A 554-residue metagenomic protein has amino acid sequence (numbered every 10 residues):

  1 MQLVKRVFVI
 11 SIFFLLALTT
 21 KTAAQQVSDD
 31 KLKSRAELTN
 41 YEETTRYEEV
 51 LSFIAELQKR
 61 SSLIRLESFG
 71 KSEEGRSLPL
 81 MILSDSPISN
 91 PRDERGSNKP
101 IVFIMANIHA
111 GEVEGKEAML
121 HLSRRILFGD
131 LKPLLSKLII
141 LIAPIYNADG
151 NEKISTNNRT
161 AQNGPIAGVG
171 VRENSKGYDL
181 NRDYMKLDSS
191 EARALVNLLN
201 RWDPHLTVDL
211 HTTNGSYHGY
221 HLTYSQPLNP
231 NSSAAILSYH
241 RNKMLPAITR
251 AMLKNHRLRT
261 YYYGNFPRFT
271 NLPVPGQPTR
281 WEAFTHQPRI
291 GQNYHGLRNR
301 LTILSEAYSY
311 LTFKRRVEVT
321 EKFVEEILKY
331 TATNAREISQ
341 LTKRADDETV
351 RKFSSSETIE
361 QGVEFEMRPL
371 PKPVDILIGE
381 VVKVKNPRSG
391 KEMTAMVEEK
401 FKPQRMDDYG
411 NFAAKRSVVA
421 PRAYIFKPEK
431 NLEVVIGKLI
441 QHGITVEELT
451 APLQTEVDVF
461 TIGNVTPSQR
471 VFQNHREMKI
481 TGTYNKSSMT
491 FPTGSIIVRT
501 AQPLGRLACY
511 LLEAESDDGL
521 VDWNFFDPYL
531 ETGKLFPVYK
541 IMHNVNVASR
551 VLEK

Functional and structural regions predicted by a protein language model:
M1-D30: Bacterial Sec-dependent N-terminal signal peptides
K5, A24-K554: Structured catalytic-domain cores with a bias toward divalent-metal coordination
